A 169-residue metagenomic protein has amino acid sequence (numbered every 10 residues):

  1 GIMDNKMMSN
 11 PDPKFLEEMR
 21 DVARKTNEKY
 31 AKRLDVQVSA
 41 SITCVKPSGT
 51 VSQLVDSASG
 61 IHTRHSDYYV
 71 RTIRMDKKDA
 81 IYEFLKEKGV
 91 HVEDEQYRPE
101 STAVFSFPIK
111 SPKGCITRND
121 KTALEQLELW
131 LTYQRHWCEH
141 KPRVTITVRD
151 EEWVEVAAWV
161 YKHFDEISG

Functional and structural regions predicted by a protein language model:
G1-K6, V38-H65: Conserved phosphate/anionic-ligand binding catalytic regions in large, soluble enzymes, centered on
M3-M7, E28, Y82, A157: Predominant activation on well-ordered alpha-helical scaffold segments within soluble catalytic domains
K6-P47: Internal maturation/activation junctions in enzymes
N27, R33-V36, I42, S52 (+3 more regions): Residue-level signal for the start and early helices of compact helical domains
P47, D56-G169: Catalytic alpha/beta core of large soluble enzyme barrels
